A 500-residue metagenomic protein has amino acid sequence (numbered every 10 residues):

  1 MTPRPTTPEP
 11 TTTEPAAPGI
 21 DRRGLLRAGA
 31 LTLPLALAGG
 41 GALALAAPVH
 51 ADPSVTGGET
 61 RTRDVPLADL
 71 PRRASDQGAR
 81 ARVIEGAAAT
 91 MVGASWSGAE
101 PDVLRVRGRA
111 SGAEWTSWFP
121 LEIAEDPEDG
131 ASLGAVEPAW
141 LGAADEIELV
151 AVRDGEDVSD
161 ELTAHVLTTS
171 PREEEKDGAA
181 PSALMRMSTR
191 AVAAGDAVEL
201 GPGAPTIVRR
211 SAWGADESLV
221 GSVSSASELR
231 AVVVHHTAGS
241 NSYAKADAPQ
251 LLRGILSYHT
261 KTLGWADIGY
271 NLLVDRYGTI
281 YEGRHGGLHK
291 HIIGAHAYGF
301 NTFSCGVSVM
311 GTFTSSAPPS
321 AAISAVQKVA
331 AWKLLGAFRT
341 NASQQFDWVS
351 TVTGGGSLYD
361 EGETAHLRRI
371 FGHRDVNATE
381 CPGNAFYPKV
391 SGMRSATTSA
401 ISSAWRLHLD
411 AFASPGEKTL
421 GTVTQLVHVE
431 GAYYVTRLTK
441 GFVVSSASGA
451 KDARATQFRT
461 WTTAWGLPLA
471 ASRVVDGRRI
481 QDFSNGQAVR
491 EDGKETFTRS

Functional and structural regions predicted by a protein language model:
M1-I20, L35-L37: N-terminal secretory signal peptides
T2-R4, P66, V166-T237, D275-W405: Basic/polar, cationic surfaces and motifs that engage anionic cell-wall and phosphate/carboxylate ligands
R22-A30: N-terminal export leaders
A38-R63: C-terminal region of N-terminal signal peptides and the immediate post-cleavage residues of exported proteins
R80-G86, S117-D157: Beta-sandwich interaction modules
A87-A99: A short beta-strand element within beta-rich, extracytoplasmic domains of secreted/secretory-pathway proteins
S225-T262: Active-site acidic/histidine clusters and adjacent loop/turn architecture that either coordinate catalytic ions
S399-S500: Extended, compositionally biased repeat/scaffold regions that form elongated interaction surfaces
